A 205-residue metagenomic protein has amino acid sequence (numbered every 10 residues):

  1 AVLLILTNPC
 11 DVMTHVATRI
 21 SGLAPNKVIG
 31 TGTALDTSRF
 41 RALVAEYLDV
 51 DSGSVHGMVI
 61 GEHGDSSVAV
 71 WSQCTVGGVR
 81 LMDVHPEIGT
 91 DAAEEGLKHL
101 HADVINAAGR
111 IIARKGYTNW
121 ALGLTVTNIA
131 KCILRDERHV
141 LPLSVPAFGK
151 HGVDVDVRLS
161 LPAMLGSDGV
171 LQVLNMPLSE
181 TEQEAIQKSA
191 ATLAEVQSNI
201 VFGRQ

Functional and structural regions predicted by a protein language model:
A1-L43: Rossmann-like NAD(P)(H) cofactor-binding subdomain of soluble oxidoreductases
S21-K27, D36-Q205: C-terminal substrate-binding/catalytic lobe of Rossmann-fold NAD(P)-dependent dehydrogenases
